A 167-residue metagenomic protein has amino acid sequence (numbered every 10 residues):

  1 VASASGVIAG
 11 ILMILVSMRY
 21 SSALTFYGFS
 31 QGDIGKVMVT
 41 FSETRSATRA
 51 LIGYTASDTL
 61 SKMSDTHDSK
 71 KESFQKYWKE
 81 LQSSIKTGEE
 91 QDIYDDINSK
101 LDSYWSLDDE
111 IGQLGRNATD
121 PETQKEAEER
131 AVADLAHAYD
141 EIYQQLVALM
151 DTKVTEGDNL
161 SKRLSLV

Functional and structural regions predicted by a protein language model:
A2-S46, S57-S61, K86-L101, L160-K162 (+1 more regions): Amphipathic alpha-helical segments and their boundaries
Y27, I52-K62, Q82-S161: Polar/charged, Q/E/K-enriched amphipathic alpha-helical segments with strong coiled-coil propensity that act as
G32, S46-R49, E126-E129: Positions in alpha-helical segments
T40-T44, H67-F74, K100-W105, L135: Alpha-helical transition-metal enzyme core signature, strongest for iron centers
T44-A47, Y77, L107, I111: Non-transmembrane amphipathic alpha-helical segments
D65-L81, I142: Amphipathic alpha-helical packing segments from all-alpha helical-bundle domains
